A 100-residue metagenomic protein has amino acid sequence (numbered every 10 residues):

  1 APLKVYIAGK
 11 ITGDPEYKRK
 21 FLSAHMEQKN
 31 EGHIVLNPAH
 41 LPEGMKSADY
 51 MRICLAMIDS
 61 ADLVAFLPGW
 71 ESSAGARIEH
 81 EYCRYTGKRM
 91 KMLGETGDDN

Functional and structural regions predicted by a protein language model:
A1-N100: Conserved catalytic or regulatory cores that recognize and/or transform ribose-phosphate-containing ligands
